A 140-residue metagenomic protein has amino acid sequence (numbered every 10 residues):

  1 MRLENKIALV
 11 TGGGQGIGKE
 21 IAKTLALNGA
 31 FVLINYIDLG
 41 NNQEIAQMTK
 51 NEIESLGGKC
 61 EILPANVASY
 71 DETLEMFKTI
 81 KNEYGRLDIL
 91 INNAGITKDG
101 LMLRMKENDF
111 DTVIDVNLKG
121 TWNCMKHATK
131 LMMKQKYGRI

Functional and structural regions predicted by a protein language model:
K6, G58-K59, R86-L87, M132-I140: Active-site loop of short-chain dehydrogenase/reductase
I7, G14-G16, D38: Conserved glycine-rich cofactor-binding loop
A30-A46: Conserved glycine-rich Rossmann-like NAD(P)H-binding loop of the short-chain dehydrogenase/reductase
P64-E75, E107: The beta1-alpha1 cofactor-binding region of Rossmann-like NAD(H)/NADP(H)-dependent oxidoreductases
M76, I91, C124-A128: Hydrophobic positions on the long internal alpha-helix of Rossmann-like NAD(P)-dependent oxidoreductase domains
N93-K98: Conserved NAD(P)H cofactor-binding loop of Rossmann-fold oxidoreductase domains
L101-M102, K106-I114: Substrate-binding pocket helix/loop in short-chain dehydrogenase/reductase
